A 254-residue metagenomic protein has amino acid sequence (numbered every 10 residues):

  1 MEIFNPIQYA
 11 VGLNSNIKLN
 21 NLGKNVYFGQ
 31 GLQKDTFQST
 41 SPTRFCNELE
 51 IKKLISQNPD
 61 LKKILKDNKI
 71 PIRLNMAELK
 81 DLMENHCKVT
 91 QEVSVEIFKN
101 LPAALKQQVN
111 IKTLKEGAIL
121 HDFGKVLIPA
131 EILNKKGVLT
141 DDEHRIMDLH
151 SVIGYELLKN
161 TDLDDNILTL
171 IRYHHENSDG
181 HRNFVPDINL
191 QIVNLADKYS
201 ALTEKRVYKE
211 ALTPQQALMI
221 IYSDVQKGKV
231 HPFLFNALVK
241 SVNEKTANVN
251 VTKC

Functional and structural regions predicted by a protein language model:
M1-T43, K253-C254: Non-Sec secretion/translocation targeting segments of pathogen effectors
G29-I146: Acidic/His-rich, divalent-metal-binding segments that scaffold phosphate/diphosphate chemistry
E84, Q108, D148, D165 (+3 more regions): Non-catalytic, surface-exposed connector residues within folded enzymatic/regulatory domains
V89-I97, I146-K159, T213-K227: An active-site-proximal "capping" alpha-helix that borders the catalytic cofactor pocket
L114-A118, L158-L195, Y208-K209, I221-C254: Histidine/acidic-rich helix-loop-helix segments that form or flank divalent-metal centers in metalloenzyme catalytic
V138-L139, R206-P214: Short, charged, surface-exposed loops that flank catalytic or proteolytic processing sites
